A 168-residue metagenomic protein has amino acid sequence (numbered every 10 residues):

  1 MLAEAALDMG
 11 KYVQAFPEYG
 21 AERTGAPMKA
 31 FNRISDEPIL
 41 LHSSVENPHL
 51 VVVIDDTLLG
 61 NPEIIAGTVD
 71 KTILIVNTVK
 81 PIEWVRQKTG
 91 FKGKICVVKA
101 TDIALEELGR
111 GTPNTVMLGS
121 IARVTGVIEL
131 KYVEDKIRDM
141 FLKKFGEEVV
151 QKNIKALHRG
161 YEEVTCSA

Functional and structural regions predicted by a protein language model:
M1-A168: Active-site cofactor/cluster-binding pocket
